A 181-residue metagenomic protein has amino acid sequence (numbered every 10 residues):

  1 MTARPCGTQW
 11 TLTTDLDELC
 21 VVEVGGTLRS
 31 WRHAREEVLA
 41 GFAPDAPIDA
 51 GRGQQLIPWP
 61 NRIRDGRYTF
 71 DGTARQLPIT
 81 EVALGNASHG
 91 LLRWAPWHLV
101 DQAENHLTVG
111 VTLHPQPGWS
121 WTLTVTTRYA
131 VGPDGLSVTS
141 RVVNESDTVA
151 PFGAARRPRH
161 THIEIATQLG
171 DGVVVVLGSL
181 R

Functional and structural regions predicted by a protein language model:
M1-R181: Surface-exposed acidic/polar loop and edge beta-strand patches at domain peripheries
